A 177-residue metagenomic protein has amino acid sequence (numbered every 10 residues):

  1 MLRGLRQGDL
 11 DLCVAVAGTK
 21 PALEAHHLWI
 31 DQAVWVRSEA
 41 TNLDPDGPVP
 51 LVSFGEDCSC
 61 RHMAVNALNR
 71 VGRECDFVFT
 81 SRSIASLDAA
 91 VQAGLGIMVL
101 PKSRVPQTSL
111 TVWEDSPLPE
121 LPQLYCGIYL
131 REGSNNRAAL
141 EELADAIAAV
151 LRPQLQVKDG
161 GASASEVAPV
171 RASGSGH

Functional and structural regions predicted by a protein language model:
M1-A33, V112: Short beta-strand-centered segments that line the small-molecule binding cleft or hinge of alpha/beta clamshell
M1-D9, I84-L95: Short helices/loops that flank or line small-molecule/ion binding pockets
V14-T19, S83, V99-R104: Beta->alpha turn/N-cap motifs
A22-E56: Flexible hinge/capping segments at coil-to-helix
A22-H26, Q92-G133: Beta-alpha-beta core module
L43, P50-V71, N136-A138, A144: Secondary-structure junction motif
E74-S83: Short beta-strand-to-loop elements that line the ligand-binding cleft of bilobed periplasmic-binding protein-like
S116-K158, E166, H177: A late-sequence structural motif
